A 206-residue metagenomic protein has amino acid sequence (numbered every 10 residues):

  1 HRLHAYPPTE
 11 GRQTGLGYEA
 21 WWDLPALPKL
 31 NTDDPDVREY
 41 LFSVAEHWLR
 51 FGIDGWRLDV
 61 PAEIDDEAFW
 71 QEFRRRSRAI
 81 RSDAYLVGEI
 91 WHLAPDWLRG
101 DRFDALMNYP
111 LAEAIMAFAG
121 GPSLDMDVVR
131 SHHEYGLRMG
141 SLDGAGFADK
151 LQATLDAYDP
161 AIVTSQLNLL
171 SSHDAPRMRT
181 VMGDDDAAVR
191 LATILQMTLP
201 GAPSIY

Functional and structural regions predicted by a protein language model:
H1, D65, H173: Glycine-/small-residue-rich active-site loops that bind phosphorylated ligands and cofactors
H1-F51, F73-A79, P95-D96, A117: Substrate-binding/active-site clefts of carbohydrate-active enzymes
L30, M107, M178: Short clusters of hydrophobic/aromatic residues that line enzyme substrate/ligand-binding pockets
T32-D33, P61-A62, V181: A generic structural signal for short
S43-E46, D54-A161, D185, L195: Active-site-proximal helices and loops of the catalytic beta/alpha 8
L142-Y206: Active-site-proximal substrate-binding groove within the catalytic cores of carbohydrate-active enzymes
